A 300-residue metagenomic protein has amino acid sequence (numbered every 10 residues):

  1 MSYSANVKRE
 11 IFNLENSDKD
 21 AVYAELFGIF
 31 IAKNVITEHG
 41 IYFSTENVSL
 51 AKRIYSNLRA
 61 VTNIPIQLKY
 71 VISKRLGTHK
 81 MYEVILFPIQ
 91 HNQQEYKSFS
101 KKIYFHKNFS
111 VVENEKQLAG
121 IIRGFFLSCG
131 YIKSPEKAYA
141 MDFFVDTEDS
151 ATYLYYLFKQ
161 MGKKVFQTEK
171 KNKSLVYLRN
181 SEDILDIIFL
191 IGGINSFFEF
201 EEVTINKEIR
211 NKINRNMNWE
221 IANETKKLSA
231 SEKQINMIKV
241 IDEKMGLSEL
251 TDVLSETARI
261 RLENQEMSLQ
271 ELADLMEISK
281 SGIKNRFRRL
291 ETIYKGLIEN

Functional and structural regions predicted by a protein language model:
M1-G40, T45-I54, L58: N-terminal, positively charged regions that mediate nucleic acid binding
E15-Y23, V111-L118, S248-D252: Structural motif
G28, G124, I283: A residue-level signal for conserved active-site and pocket-lining positions in enzyme catalytic cores
K33, T45-K52, S56-F200: DNA-contacting interfaces and partner/effector-binding or oligomerization modules in DNA-centric proteins
I36-Y42, E136-A138, L269-Q270: Short acidic, hydrophobic short linear motifs in intrinsically disordered regions
L190-G282, R288: Extended mid-to-C-terminal alpha-helical interaction segments
F287, Y294: DNA major-groove recognition helix of helix-turn-helix
G296-N300: Short Lys/Arg-enriched helix C-cap and helix-to-coil transition segments that create basic nucleic-acid-contact patches
